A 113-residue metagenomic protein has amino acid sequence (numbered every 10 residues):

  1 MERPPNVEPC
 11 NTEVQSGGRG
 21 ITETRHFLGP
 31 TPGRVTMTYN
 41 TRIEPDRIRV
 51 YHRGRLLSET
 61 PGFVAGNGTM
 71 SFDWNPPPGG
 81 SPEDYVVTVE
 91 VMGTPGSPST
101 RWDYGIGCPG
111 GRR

Functional and structural regions predicted by a protein language model:
E2-T22, F27: Boundary/junction segments of secreted and surface-exposed precursor proteins
E23-R25, G68-F72: Short strand-edge motifs at loop-to-beta-strand transitions and within beta-strands of extracellular beta-rich domains
G29-T36, P82: Extended extracellular/luminal ectodomain segments enriched in beta-structured repeat modules
G33-V35, E44-I48, W102: Short beta-strand/loop motifs in extracellular/secreted proteins, especially within beta-sandwich accessory domains
Y39-R42, G93: Non-cytosolic beta-sheet module surface loops
I43-S58: Short, surface-exposed beta-strand/strand-loop-strand elements in extracellular ectodomains
W74-D84: Surface-exposed, short loops/turns at beta-strand junctions within beta-sandwich domains
V87-S97: Short beta-strand-plus-loop segments that form exposed binding edges in beta-rich domains
